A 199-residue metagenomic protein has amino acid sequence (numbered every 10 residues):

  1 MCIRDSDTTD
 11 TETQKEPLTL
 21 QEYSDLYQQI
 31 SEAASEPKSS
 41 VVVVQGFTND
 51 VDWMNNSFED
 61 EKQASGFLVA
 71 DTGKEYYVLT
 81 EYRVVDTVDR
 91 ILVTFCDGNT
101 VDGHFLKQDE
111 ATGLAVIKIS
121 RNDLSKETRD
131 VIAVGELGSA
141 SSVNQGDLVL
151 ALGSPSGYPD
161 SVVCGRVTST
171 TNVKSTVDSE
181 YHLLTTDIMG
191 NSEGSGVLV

Functional and structural regions predicted by a protein language model:
M1-I3: Short, small-residue-biased leader/transition segments that mark boundaries at the very start of proteins
S6-L68, V78, R90, N144: N-terminal activation segment of mature serine protease catalytic domains
S31-A33, F67-L68, T94, H104-L106 (+2 more regions): Active-site substrate-binding loop(s) of clan PA
S39-V44, G66, Y76, T80 (+7 more regions): Terminal peptide-recognition signature
F47, E81-R83, S154-P155: Short, surface-exposed secondary-structure boundary micro-motifs
N49, K62, D71-G73, D86-T87 (+2 more regions): Short, conserved beta-turn/loop elements at beta-strand boundaries and strand-helix junctions
D71-G113, I119-N122: Catalytic-histidine neighborhood of serine endopeptidases, predominantly the chymotrypsin-like S1/PA family
R121-G135, V162-V199: Active-site region of chymotrypsin-like
